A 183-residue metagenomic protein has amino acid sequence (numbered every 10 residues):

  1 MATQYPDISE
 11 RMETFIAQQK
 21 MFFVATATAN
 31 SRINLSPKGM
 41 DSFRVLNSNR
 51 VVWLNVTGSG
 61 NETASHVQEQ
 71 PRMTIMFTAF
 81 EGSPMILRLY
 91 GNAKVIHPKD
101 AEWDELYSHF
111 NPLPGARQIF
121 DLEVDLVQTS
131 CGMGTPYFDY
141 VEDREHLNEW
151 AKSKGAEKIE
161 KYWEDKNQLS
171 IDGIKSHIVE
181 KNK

Functional and structural regions predicted by a protein language model:
M1-K183: Binding-site signature for planar aromatic cofactors or substrates
